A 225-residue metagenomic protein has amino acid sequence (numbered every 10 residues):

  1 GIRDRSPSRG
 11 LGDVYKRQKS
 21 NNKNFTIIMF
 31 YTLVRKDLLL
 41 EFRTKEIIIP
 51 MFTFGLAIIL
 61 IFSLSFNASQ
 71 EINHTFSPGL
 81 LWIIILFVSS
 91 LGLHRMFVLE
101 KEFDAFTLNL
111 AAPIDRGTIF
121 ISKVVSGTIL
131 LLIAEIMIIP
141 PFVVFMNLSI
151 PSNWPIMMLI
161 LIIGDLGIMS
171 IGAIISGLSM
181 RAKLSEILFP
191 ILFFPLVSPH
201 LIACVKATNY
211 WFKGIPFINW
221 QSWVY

Functional and structural regions predicted by a protein language model:
G1-Y15: Short, small-residue-biased leader/transition segments that mark boundaries at the very start of proteins
F25-I48: Aromatic- and glycine-rich beta-strand/loop motifs that create alpha-glucan
E41, S90-L110, V124: Transmembrane helix boundary and interhelical loop/hinge segments in multi-pass membrane proteins
K45-N67, L81-L86, I191-A203: Hydrophobic alpha-helical transmembrane segments of multi-pass membrane transport/permease proteins
S65-F76, P140-I160, T208-V224: Membrane-interfacial helix-loop-helix connectors in multipass membrane proteins
S77-L93: Long, hydrophobic alpha-helical segments
I114-V143: Selective transmembrane-helix segments that form parts of the transport pathway or gating/packing helices in multipass
I162-F194: A structural motif at transmembrane helix-loop-helix junctions in multipass membrane proteins
